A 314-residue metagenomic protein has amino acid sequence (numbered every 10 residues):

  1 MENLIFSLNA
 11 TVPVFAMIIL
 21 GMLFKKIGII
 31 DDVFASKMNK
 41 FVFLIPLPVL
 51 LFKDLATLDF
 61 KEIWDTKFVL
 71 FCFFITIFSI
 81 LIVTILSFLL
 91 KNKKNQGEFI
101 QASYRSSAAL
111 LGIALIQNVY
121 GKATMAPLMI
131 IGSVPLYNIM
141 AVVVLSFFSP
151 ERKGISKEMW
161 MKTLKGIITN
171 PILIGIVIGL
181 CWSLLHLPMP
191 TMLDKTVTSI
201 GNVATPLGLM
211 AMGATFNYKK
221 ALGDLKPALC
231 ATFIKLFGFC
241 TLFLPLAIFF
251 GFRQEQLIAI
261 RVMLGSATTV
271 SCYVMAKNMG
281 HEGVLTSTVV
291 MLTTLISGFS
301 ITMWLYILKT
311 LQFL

Functional and structural regions predicted by a protein language model:
M1-L314: Alpha-helical transmembrane segments of multi-pass small-molecule/ion transporters
